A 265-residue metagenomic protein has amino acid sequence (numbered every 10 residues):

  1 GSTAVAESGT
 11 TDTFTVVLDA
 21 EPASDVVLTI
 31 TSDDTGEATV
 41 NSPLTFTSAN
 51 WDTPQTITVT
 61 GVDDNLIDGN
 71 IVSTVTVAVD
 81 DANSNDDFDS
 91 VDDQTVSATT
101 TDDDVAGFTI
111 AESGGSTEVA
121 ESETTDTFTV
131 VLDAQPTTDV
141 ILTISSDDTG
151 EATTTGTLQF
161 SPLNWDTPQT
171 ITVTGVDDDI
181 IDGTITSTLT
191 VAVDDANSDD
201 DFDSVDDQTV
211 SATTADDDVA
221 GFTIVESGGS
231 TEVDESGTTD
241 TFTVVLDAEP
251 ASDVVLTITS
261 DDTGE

Functional and structural regions predicted by a protein language model:
G1-E265: Short boundary segments that mark the start of a structured unit
